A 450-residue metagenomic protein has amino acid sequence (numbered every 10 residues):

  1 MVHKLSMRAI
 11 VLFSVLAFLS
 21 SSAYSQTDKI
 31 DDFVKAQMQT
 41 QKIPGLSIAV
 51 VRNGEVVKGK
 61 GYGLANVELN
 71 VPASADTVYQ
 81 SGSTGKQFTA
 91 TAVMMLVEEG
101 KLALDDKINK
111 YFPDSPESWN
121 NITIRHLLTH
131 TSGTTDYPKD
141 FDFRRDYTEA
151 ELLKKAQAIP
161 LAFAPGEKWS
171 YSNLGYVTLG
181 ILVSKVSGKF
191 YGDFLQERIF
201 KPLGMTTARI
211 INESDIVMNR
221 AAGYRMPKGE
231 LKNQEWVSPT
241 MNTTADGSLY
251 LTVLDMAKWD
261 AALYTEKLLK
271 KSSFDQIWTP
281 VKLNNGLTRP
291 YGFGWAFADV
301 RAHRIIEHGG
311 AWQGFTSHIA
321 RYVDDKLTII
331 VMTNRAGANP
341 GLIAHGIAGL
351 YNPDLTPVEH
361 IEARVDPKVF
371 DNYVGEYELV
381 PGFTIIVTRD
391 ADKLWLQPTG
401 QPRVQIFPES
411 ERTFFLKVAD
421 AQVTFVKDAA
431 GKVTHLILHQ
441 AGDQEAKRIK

Functional and structural regions predicted by a protein language model:
V2-Y79, M95-A103, T129, A150 (+5 more regions): N-terminal leader/targeting segments and the immediately adjacent pre-domain N-terminus
H3, L127-L128, K154-A156, Y224 (+2 more regions): A generic structural signal for nonpolar/aromatic side chains embedded in well-ordered alpha-helices
Q26-K60, S184-E197, K201, P227-K450: Catalytic loop of the DD-peptidase/beta-lactamase superfamily, centered on the K-T-G motif and neighboring
T27, G45, Q80-T84, L96-K139 (+4 more regions): Active-site helix/loop module of the DD-peptidase/beta-lactamase fold, centered on the serine-lysine SxxK catalytic
D32, A90-T91, D106, V177 (+1 more regions): A generic alpha-helix surface/boundary motif
Q37-S47, E68-H126, L161-L174, T244-A245 (+1 more regions): Short active-site loop at a secondary-structure junction that contains or immediately precedes the catalytic residue(s)
D76, P138-N219, Q234-A257, S272-F274: Catalytic-site signature segments of enzymes, centered on catalytic residues
